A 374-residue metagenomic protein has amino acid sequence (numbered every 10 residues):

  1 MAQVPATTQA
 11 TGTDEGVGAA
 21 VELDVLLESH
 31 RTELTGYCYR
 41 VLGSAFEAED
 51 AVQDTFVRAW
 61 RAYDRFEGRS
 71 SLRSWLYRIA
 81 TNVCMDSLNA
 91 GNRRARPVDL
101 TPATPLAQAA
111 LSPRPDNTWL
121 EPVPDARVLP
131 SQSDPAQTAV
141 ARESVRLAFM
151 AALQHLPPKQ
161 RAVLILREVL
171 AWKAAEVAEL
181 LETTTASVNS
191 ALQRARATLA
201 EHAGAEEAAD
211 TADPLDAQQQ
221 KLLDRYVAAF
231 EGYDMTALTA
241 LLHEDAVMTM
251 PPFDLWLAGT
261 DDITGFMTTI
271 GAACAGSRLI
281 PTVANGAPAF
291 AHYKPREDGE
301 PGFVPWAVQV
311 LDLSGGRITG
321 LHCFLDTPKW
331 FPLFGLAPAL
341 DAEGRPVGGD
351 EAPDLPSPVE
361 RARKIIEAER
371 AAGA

Functional and structural regions predicted by a protein language model:
A2-Q3, T8-G36, F46-V52, W60: A short, charge-rich alpha-helical start-of-domain segment used by transcription regulators
G16, S44-A45, F56-L72, D86-A95 (+2 more regions): Sigma70-family region 2
G18, T118-Q160, D216-Q220, D224 (+1 more regions): Amphipathic alpha-helical segment used for protein-protein interaction
D50-V57, S70-N82: Structural recognition of an alpha-helix C-terminal capping motif at a helix-to-coil junction
T81-L100, L106-D116, E201: Arg/Lys-rich amphipathic alpha helix in sigma70-family domain 2
Q154, P158-A162, L166-S187: Helix-turn-helix DNA-binding module
A174-L180, T185-R278: Solvent-exposed, charged amphipathic helical/linker segments at domain boundaries
T264-A352, P358, A362-I365: Low-complexity, glycine/alanine/valine/leucine- and proline-rich hydrophobic stretches
